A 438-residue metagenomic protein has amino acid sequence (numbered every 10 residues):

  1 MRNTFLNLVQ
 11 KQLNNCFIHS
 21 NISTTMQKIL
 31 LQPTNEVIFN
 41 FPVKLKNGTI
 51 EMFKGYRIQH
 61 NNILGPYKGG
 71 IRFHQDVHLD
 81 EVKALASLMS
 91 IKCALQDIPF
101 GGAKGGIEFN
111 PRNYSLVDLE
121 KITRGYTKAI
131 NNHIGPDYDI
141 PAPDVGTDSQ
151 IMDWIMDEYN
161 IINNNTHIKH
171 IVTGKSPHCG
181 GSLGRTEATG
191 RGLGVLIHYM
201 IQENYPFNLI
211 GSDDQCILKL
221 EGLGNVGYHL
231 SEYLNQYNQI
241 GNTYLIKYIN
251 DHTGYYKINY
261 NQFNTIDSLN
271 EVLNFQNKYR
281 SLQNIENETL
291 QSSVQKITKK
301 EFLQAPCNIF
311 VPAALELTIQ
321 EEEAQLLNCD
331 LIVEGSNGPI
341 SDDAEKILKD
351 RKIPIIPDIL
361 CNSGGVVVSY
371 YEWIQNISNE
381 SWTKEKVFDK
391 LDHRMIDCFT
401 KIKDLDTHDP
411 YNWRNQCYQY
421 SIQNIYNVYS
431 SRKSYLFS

Functional and structural regions predicted by a protein language model:
R2-N40: Short, Gly/Pro- and small/polar-rich lid/capping loops
R2-T4, M200-I201, Q325-S438: Adenosine-phosphate binding glycine-rich loop
T4, L8-K11, V77-D80, Y114-G125 (+17 more regions): Conserved active-site and cofactor/substrate-binding residues in soluble primary-metabolism enzymes
K28, F39-P111: Glycine-rich, N-terminal phosphate-binding loop and its surrounding beta-alpha-beta segment
H74, A94-D213, N250: Glycine/serine-rich phosphate-binding loop and adjoining beta1-alpha1 elements at the start of nucleotide-handling
G181-P306: Glycine-rich phosphate/diphosphate-binding loop of Rossmann-like nucleotide-binding domains
K296-I309, L315-I332: Rossmann-fold NAD(P) dinucleotide-binding segment
